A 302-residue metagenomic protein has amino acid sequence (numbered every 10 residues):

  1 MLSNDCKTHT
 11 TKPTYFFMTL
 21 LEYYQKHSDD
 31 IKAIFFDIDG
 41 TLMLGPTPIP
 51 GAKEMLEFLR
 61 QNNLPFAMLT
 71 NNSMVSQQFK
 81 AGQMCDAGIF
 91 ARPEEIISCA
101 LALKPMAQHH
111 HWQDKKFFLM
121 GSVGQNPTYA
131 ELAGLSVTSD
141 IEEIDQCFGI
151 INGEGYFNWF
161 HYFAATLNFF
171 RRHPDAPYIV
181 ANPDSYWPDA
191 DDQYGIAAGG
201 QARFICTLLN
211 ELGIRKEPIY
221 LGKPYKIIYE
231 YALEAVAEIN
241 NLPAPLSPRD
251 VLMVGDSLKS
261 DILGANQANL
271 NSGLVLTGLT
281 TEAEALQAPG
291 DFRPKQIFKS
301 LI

Functional and structural regions predicted by a protein language model:
K12-F36, M43-K53, E57-L64, V75-I97 (+1 more regions): Asp-based, Mg2+/Mn2+-dependent phosphohydrolase catalytic module
N72: Conserved phosphate/oxyanion-binding catalytic-loop motifs
